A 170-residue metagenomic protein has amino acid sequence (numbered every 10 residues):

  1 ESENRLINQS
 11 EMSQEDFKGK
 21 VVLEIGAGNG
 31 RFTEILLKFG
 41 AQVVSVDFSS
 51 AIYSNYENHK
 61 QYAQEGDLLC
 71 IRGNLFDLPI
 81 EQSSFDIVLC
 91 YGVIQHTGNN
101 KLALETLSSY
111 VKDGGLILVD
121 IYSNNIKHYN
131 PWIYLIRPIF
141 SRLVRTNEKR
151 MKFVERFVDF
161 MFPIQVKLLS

Functional and structural regions predicted by a protein language model:
E1-L23, A27-E81: Conserved N-terminal segment of class I S-adenosyl-L-methionine
I52, T97-G98: A structural helix-start
L89: A conserved beta-strand element that flanks and buttresses the S-adenosyl-L-methionine
V93: Hydrophobic adenine-recognition pocket in adenosine-nucleotide-binding enzymes
K101-D113: A short glycine-rich, Lys/Arg-flanked "PGG" loop and its adjoining helix->strand segment in the class I
L116-D159: Conserved class I S-adenosyl-L-methionine
D159-K167: Extended catalytic-interface subdomain
